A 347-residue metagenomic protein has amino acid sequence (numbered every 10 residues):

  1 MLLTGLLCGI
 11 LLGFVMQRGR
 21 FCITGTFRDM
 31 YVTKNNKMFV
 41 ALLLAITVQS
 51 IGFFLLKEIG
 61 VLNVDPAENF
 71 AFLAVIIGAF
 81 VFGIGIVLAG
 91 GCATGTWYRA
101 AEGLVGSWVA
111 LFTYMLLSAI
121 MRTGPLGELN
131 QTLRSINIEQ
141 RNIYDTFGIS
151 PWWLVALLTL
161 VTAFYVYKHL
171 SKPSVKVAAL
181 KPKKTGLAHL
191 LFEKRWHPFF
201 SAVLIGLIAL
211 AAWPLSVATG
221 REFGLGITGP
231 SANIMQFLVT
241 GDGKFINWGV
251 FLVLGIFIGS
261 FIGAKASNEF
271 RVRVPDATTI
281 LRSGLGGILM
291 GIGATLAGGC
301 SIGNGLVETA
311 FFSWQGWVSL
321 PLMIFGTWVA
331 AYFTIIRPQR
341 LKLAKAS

Functional and structural regions predicted by a protein language model:
M1-S347: Membrane-interfacial helix-loop segments of redox and metal-homeostasis proteins, especially TM-loop-TM junctions
